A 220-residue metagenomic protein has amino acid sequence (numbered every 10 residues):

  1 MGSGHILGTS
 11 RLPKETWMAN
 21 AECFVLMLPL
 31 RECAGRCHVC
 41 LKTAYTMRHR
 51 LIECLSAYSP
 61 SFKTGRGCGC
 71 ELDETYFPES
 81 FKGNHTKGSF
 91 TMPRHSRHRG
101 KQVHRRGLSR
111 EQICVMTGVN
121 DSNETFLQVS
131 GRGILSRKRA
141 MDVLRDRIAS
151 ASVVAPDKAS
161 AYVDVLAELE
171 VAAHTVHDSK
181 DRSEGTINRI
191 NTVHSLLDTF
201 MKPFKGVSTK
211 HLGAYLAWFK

Functional and structural regions predicted by a protein language model:
M1-K220: Residue-level recognition of single "structural anchor" positions that define or cap local secondary structure
